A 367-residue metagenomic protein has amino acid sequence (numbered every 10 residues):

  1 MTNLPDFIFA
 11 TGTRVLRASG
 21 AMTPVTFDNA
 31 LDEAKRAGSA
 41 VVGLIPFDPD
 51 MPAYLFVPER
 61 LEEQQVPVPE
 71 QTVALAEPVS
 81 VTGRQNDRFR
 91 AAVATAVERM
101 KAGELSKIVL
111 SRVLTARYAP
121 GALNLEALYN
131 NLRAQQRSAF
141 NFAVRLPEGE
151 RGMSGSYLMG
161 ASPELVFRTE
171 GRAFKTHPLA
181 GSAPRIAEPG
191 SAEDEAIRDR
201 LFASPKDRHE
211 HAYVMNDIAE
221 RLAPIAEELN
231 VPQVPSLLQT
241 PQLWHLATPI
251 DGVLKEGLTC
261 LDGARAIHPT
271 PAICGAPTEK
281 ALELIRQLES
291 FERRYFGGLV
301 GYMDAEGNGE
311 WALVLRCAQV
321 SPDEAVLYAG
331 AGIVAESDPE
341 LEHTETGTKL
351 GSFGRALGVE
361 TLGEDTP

Functional and structural regions predicted by a protein language model:
M1-K35, V41-D50: An N-terminal JmjN-like helical accessory module and its immediate linker preceding a catalytic domain
M1-R17, A74-N131: Terminal domain-start leader segments
T2-R14, Y118-H209, Y213, P224-L229 (+1 more regions): An anion-binding catalytic pocket shared by soluble metabolic enzymes
V42-I45, I108, F140-V144, R293-G301: A short glycine-rich, hydrophobically flanked beta-strand micro-motif that places a catalytic Asp/Glu for divalent metal
G43, G103, F167, N216 (+3 more regions): A residue-level signal for conserved active-site and pocket-lining positions in enzyme catalytic cores
A53-P67, N308-V320: Structural signature of FAD isoalloxazine-binding scaffolds in flavoprotein oxidoreductases
E62-A94, V113-G121, H177-Q287, R355-T361 (+1 more regions): Contiguous alpha-helical scaffold segments within structured protein domains that host functional hotspots
P249-P367: Conserved hydrophobic core element of enzyme catalytic domains
